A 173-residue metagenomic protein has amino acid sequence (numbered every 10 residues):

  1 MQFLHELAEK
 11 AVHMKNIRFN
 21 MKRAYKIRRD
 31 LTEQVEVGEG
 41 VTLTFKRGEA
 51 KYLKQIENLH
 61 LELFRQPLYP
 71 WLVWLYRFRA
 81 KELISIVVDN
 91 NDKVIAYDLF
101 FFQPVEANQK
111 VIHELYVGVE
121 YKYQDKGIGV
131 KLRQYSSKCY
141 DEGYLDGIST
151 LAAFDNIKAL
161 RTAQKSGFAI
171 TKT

Functional and structural regions predicted by a protein language model:
M1-V37: Acyl-donor-binding surface of acyltransferase catalytic domains
R28-P70: Short amphipathic alpha-helix that is part of the acyltransferase structural core
F45, H60, S85, D98 (+4 more regions): Polar/charged side chains located within well-ordered beta-strands of beta-rich proteins
L61-N90, V94-V119: A conserved beta-strand-loop-helix scaffold within acyl/acetyltransferase catalytic domains
Y116-D125, A152-A153: A short, internal acetyl-CoA/4′-phosphopantetheine-binding micro-motif in the GNAT/acyltransferase core
Y123, G127-Y135: Conserved acetyl-CoA pyrophosphate-binding loop and the N-cap/start of the following alpha-helix in GNAT-like
V130, F154-K172: Conserved active-site alpha-helix within GNAT-family acetyltransferase domains
Y140-A153: Conserved GNAT acetyl-CoA-binding A-motif
